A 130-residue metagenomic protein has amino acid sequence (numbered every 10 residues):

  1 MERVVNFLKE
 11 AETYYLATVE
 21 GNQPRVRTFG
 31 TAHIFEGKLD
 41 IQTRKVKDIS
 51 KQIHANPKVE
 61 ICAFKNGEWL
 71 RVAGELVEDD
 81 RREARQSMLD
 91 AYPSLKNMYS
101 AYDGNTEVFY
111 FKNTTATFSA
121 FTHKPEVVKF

Functional and structural regions predicted by a protein language model:
N6-E20, V59-I61: A short, Trp-centered hydrophobic/proline-enriched beta-strand micro-motif
A11, N56, Y92: Acidic-histidine catalytic/liganding microenvironments
F29-A32, G74-L76: Hydrophobic/aromatic beta-strand elements that line small-molecule binding cavities or substrate pockets in beta-rich
A32-N66: A short mixed-secondary-structure module that forms the rim of ligand-binding clefts
R71-F130: Charged, gly/pro-rich active-site loop segments
